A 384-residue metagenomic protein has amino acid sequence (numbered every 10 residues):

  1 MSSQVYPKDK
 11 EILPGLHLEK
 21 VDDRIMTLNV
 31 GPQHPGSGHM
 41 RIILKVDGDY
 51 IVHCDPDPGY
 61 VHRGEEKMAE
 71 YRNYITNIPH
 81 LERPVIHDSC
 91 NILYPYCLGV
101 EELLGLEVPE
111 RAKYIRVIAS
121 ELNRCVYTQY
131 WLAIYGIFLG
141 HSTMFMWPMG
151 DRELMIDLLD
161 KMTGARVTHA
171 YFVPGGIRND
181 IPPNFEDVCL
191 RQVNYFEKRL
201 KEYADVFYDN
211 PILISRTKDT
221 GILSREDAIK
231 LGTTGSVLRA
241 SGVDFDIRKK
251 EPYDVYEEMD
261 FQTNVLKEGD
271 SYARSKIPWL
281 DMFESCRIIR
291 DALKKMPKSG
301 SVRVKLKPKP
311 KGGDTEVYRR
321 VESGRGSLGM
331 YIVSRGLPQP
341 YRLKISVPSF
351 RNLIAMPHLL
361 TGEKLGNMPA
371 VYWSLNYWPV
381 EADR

Functional and structural regions predicted by a protein language model:
M1-R342, S346-R384: Active-site bordering "gate/hinge" segments that shape substrate access to catalytic or cofactor-binding pockets
